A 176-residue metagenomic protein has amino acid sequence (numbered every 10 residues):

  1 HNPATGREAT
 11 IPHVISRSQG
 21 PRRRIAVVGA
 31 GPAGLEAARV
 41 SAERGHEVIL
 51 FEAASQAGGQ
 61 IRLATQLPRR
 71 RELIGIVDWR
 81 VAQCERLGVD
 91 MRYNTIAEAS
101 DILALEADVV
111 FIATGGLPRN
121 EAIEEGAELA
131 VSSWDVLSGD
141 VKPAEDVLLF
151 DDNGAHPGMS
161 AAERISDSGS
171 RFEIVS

Functional and structural regions predicted by a protein language model:
H1-S18: Cysteine-cluster motifs in flexible loop/terminal segments that predominantly coordinate metals
N2-P3, A64, S133, F150: Small disulfide-bonded, cysteine-rich extracellular recognition modules and tandem repeats
N2-T5, C84, V109: C-terminal catalytic ATP-binding subdomain
G6, R44, A64, L87 (+1 more regions): Change "in soluble alpha/beta enzymes" to "in soluble alpha/beta proteins
R7-E8, T65, R69-R71, A99 (+2 more regions): Residues in flexible loops and secondary-structure boundaries
I11-P12, L73, A122, K142: Short linear functional motifs in flexible/disordered or boundary regions
Q19-A53, A57, R92-A104, A113-S176: Rossmann-like dinucleotide/flavin-binding elements
G59-L105, S176: N-terminal Rossmann-like dinucleotide/flavin-binding domain of flavoprotein oxidoreductases that bind FAD/FMN
